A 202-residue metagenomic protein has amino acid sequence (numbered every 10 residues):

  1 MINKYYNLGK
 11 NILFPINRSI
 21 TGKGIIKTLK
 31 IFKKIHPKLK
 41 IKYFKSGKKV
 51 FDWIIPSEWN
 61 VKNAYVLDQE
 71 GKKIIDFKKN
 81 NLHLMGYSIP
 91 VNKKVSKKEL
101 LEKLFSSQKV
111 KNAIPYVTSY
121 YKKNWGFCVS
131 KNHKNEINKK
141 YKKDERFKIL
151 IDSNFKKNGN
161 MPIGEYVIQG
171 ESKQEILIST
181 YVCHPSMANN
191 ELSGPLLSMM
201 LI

Functional and structural regions predicted by a protein language model:
M1-I202: N-terminal hydrophobic/helix-forming segments and targeting peptides
